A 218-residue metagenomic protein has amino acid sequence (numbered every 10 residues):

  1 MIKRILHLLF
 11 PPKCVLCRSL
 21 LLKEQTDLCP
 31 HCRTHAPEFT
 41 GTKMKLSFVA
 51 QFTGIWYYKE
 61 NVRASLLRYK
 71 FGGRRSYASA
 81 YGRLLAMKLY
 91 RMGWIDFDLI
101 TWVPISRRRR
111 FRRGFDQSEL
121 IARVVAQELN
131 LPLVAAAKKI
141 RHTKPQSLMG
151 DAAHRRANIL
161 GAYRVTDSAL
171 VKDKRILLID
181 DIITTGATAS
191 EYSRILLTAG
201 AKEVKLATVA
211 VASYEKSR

Functional and structural regions predicted by a protein language model:
M1-R218: Glycine-rich phosphate/pyrophosphate-handling loop used in enzymes and phosphotransfer proteins
